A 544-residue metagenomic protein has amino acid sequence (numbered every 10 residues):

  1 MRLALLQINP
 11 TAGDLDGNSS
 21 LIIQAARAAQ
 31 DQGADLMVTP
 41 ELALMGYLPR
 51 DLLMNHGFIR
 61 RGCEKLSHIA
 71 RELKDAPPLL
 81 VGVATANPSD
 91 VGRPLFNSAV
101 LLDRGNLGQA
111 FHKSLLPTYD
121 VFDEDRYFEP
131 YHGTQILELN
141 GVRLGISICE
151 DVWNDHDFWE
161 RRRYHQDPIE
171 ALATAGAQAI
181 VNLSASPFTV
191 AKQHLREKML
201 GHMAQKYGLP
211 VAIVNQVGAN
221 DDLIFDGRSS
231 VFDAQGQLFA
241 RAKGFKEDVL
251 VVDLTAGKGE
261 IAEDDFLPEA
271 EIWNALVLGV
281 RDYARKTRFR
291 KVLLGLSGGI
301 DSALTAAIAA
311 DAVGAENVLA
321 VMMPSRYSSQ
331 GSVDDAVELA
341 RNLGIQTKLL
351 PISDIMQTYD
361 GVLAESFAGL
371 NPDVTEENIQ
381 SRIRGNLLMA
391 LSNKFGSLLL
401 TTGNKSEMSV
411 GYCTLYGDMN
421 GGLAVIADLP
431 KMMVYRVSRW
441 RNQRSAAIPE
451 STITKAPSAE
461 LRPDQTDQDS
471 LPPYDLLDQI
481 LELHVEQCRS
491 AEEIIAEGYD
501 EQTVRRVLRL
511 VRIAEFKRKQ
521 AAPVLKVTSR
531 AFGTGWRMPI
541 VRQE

Functional and structural regions predicted by a protein language model:
M1-G295, I308-A315, M322, T347: Enzyme catalytic cores with a strong preference for nitrogen-chemistry domains
R2, G208-L209, A234, E260-G298 (+1 more regions): ATP/NTP-dependent adenylation/nucleotidyl-transfer catalytic domains that generate, transfer, or process NMP-activated
